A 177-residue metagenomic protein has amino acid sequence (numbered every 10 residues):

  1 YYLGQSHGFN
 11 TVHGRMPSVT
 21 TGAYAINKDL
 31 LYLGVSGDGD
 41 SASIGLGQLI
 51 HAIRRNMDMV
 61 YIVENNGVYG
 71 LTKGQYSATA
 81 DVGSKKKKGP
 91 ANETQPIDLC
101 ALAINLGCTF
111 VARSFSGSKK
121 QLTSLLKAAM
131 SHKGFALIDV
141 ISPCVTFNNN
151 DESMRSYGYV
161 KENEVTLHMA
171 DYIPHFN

Functional and structural regions predicted by a protein language model:
Y1-V68: Thiamine diphosphate
G4-G8, A52, S77-D81, A129 (+1 more regions): Short, hinge-like loop/turn segments at secondary-structure boundaries
G8-H13, S84-T94, V165-A170: A short acidic, glycine-rich active-site loop that binds or catalyzes chemistry on phosphate/adenosine moieties
D29-L30, S77-A129: Conserved thiamine diphosphate
L30-L33, D58-I62, A101, T109-A112 (+1 more regions): Structural motif
N66-V68, S118, I141-F147: Glycine-rich beta-alpha junction loops
G70-Q75: Glycine-rich, charge-decorated loop segments at or immediately adjacent to ligand/cofactor-binding or catalytic sites
C144-N177: Flexible, low-complexity linker and terminal segments
